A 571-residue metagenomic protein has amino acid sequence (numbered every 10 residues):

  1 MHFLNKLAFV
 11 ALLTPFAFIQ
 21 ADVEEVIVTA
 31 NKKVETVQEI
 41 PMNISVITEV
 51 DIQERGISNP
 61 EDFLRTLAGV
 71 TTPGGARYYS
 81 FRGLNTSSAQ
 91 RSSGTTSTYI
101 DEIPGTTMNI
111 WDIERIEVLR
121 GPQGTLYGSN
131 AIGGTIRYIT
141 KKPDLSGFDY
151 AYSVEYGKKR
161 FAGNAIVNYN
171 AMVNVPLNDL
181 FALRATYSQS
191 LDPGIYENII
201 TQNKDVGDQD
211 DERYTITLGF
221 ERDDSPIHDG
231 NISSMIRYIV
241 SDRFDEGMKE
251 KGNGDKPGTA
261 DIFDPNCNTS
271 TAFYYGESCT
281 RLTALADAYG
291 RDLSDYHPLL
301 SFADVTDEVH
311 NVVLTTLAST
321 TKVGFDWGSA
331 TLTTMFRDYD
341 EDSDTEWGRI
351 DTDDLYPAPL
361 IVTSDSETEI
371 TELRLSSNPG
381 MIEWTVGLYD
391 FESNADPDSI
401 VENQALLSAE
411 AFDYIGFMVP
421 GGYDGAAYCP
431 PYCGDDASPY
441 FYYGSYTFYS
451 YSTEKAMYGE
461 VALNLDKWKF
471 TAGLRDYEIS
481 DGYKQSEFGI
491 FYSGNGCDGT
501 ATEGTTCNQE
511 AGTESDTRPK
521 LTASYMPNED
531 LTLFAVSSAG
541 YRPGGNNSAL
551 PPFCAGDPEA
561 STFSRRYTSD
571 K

Functional and structural regions predicted by a protein language model:
M1-D22: Cleavable N-terminal targeting peptides that direct proteins into the secretory/outer-membrane pathway or into
D22-L145: Acidic, small-polar-rich N-terminal luminal/periplasmic segments of exported/outer-membrane proteins
K33-E35, G157-K159, S190-G194, D211 (+13 more regions): Structural signature of outer-membrane beta-barrel domains
G124, T140, K158-F161, V173 (+11 more regions): Outer-membrane beta-barrel proteins
G128, F161-A165, L177, V206-E212 (+9 more regions): Short sequence motifs at beta-strands and strand-loop junctions characteristic of Gram-negative outer-membrane
F161-M248, G252-Y274, V313-S319, F325-D326 (+6 more regions): Transmembrane beta-barrel wall of Gram-negative outer-membrane proteins
I195-D205, E246-A303, E346-L360, I400-T447 (+2 more regions): Solvent-exposed loop segments that connect transmembrane elements
G219-E221, L375-S376, M381-F391, F448-K571: Structural signature of Gram-negative outer-membrane beta-barrels, strongest in the C-terminal barrel of TonB-dependent
